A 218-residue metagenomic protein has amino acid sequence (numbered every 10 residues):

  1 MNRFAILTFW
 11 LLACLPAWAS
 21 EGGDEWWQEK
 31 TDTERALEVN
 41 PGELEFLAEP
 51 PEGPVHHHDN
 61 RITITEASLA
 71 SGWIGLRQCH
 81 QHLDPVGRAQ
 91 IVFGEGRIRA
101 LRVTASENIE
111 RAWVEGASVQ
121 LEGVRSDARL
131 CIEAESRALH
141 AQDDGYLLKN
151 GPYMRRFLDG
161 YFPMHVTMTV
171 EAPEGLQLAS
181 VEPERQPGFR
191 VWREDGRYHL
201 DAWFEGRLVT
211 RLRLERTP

Functional and structural regions predicted by a protein language model:
I6-P16: Bacterial N-terminal signal peptides
S20-A67: N-terminal, polar/Ser/Thr-rich
Q28, V39-G42, P85-V114, G160-G188: Solvent-exposed beta-hairpin/edge-strand motifs
P51-G53, I62-W73, Q90-V92, L121-R125 (+1 more regions): Short, solvent-exposed beta-strand/turn "edge" segments of beta-rich domains on protein surfaces
S68-P85, N150: Short beta-strand elements of extracellular/lumenal beta-sandwich folds
W73-R77, V86-R88, D127-C131, P163-T167 (+2 more regions): Intrinsic-disorder/low-complexity, polar/charged segments enriched in Ser/Thr/Lys/Arg/Asp/Glu/Gln
A100-L148, D195-T217: A surface-exposed beta-strand-loop module
A117-F189: Surface-exposed, acidic/Ser/Thr-rich flexible loop segments
